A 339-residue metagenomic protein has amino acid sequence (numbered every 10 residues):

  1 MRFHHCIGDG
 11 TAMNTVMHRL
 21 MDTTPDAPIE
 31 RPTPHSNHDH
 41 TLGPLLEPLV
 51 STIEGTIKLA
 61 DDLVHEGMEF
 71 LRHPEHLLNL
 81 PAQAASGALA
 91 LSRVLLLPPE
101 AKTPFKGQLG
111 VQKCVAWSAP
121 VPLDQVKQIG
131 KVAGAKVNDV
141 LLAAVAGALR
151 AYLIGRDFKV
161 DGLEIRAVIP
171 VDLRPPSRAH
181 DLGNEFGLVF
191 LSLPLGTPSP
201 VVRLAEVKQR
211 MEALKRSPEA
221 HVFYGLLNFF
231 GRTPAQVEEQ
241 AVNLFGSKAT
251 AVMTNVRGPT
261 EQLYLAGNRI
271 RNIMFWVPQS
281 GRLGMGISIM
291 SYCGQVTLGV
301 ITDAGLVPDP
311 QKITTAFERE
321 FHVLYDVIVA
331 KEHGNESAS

Functional and structural regions predicted by a protein language model:
M1-L283, I287-S339: Soluble acyl-CoA-dependent acyltransferase catalytic core bearing the H(X)4D motif
